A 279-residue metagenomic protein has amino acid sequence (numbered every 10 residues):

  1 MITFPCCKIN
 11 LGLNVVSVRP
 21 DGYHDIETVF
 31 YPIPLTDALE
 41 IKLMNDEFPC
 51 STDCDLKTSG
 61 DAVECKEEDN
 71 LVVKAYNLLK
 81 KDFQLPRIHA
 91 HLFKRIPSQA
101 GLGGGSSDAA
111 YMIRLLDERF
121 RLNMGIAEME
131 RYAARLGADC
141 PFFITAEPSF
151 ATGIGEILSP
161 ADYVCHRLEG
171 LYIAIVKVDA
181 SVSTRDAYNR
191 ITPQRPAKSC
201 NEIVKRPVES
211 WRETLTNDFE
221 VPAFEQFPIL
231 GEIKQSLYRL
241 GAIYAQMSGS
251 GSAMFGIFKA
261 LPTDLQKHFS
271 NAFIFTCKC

Functional and structural regions predicted by a protein language model:
M1-A100, D117-A127, Y163-R167, K177-A180: ATP-binding N-lobe of GHMP and related small-molecule kinases
L11, L39-I41, V72, G105 (+4 more regions): Residue-level signal for inorganic ion chemistry
L13, D37-I41, D139-F143, S149-F150 (+2 more regions): Short beta-strand scaffold segments in enzyme catalytic cores
N14, H24, V72, L102-S107 (+4 more regions): Gly/Ser/Thr-rich beta-alpha loop segments that engage phosphate groups in nucleotides
P32, A134-R135, P141-I144, V164-E169 (+1 more regions): Solvent-exposed alpha-helices and their adjacent loops that cap or buttress functional pockets in soluble metabolic
H91-F120, A138, I243-G256: Glycine/serine-rich anion-binding loops at beta->alpha junctions that coordinate negatively charged ligand groups
A109, I113-F150: Contiguous, small/hydrophobic- and glycine-enriched helical/loop subdomains that border and often "cap" functional
T145-Y244, I257-S270, F275-C279: Conserved, helical-rich catalytic subdomain that frames metal- and/or nucleotide-binding sites in enzyme alpha/beta
